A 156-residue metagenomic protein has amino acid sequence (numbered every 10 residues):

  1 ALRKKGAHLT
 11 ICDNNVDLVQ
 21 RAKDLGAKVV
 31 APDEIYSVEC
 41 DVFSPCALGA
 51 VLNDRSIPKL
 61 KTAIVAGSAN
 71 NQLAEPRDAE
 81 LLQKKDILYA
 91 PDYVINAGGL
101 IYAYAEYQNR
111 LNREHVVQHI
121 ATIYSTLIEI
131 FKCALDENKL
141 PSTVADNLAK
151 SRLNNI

Functional and structural regions predicted by a protein language model:
A1-C40: Glycine-rich phosphate/diphosphate-binding loop of Rossmann-like nucleotide-binding domains
K5, C12, P32, P45-C46 (+2 more regions): Generic beta-strand/beta-sheet core signal
G6-A7, A27, K61-A63, K85-I87: A short helix->loop->beta-strand "cap" motif at the edges of active sites that frequently abuts
V16-V19, L52-R55, L73-D78: Short, glycine/polar-rich helix-capping loops at beta-to-alpha or helix-loop-helix junctions that flank or form
P32-V38, G49-V65: Rossmann-fold NAD(P) dinucleotide-binding segment
I35-P45, A66, K84, L88: C-terminal amphipathic alpha-helical segment
S44-V51, A69-L73: A general structural motif
A63-I156: Adenosine-phosphate binding glycine-rich loop
